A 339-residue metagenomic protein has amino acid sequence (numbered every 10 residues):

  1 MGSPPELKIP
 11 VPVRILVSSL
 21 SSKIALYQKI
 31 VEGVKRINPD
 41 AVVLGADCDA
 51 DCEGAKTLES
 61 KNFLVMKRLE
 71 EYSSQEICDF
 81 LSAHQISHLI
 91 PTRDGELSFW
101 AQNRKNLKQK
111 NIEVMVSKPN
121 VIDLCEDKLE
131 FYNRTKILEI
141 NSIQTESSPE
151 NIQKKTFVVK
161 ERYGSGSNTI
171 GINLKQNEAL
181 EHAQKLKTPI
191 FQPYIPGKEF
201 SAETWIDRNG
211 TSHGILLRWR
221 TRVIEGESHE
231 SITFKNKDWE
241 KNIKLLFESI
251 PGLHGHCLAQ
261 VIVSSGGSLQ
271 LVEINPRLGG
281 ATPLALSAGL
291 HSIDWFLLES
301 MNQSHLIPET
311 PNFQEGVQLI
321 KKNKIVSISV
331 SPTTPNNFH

Functional and structural regions predicted by a protein language model:
M1-M115: ATP-binding N-terminal substructure of ATP-dependent carboxylate-amine bond-forming enzymes
D40-V42, T211, S268: Residues at the starts of beta-strands that form the adenosine-phosphate
L97-S98, G166, G279: Short glycine-rich, flexible loops that bind phosphorylated cofactors or substrates
P119-G197, R208-T211, K237-K241: Active-site nucleotide/adenylate-binding loops and adjacent lid/helix of ATP-dependent enzymes
N173, Q192-G252, H256, V263 (+3 more regions): ATP-dependent carboxylate/phosphate-activation module, predominantly the ATP-grasp catalytic core and closely related
S304-H339: Cysteine/selenocysteine-centered motifs that mediate thiol-based redox chemistry or coordinate metal-sulfur cofactors
